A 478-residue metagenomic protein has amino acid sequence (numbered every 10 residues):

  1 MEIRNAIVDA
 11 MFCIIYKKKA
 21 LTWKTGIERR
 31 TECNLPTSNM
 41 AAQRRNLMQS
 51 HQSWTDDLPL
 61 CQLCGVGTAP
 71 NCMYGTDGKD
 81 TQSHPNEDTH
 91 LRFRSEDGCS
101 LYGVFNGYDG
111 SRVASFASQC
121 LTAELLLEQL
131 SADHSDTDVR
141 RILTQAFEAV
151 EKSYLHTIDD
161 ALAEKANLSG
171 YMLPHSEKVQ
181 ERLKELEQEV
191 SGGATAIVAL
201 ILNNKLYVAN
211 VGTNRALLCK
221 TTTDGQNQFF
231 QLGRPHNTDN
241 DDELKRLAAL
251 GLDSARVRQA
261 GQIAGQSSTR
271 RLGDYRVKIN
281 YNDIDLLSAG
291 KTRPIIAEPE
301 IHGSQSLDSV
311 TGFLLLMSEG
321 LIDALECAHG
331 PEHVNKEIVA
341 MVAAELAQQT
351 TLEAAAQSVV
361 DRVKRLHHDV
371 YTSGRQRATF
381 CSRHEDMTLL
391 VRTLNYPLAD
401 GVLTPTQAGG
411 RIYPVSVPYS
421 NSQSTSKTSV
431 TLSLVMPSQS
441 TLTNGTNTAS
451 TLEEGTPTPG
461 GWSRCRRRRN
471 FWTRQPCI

Functional and structural regions predicted by a protein language model:
M1-I478: PP2C/PPM-type serine/threonine phosphatase catalytic domain
